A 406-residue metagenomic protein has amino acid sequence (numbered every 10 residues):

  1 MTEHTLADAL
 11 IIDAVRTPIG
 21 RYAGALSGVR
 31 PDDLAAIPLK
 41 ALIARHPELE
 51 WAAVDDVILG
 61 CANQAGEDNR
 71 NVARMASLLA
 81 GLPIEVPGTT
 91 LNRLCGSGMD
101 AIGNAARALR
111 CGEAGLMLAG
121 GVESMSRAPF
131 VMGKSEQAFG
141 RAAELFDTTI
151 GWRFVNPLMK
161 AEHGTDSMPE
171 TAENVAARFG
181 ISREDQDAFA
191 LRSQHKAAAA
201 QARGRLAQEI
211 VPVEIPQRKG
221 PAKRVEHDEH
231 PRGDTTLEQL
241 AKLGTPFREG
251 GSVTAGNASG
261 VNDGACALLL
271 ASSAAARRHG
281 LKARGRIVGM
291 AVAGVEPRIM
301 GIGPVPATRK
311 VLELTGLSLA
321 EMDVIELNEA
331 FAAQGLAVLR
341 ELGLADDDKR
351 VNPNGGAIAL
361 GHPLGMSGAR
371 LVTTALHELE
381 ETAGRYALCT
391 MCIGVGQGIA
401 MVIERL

Functional and structural regions predicted by a protein language model:
T2-A76, A80, P87, T171-R183 (+5 more regions): Conserved active-site "lid/cap" helical segment
T2-P31, I150, T236-I302, P306 (+4 more regions): Condensing-enzyme catalytic core mediating Claisen C-C bond formation in acyl metabolism
L10, R16-T17, G28, D32-I37 (+4 more regions): N-terminal extracellular/periplasmic Venus flytrap/periplasmic-binding protein-like
V29, C61-M117, T149-W152, E162-S167 (+4 more regions): Conserved catalytic cysteine-centered active-site region of acyl-thioester-dependent Claisen-condensing enzymes
N92-E123, A176-R205, A267-A274, L339-R340 (+2 more regions): Active-site-proximal alpha-helical scaffold in enzymes
L116-N174: Flexible glycine-/small-residue-enriched beta->alpha junction loops that bind anionic phosphate/pyrophosphate groups
E173, E209, Q217-R218, V288-A359: Active-site pocket-lining segment
